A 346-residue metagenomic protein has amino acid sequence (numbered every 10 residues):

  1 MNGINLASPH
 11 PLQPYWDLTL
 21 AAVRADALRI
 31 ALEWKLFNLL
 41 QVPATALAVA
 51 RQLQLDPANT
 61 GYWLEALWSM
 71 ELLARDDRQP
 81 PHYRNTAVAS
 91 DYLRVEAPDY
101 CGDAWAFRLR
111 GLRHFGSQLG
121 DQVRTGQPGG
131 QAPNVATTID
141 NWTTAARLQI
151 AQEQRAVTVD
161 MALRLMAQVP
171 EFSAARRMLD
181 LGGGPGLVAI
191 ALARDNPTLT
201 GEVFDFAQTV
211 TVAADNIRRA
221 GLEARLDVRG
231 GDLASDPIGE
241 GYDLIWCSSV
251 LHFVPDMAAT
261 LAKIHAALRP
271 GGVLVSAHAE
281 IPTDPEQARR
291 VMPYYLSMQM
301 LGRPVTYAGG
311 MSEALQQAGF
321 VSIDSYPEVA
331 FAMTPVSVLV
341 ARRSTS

Functional and structural regions predicted by a protein language model:
L18-A22, A27-A31, G61, A66-R176: Conserved Class I S-adenosyl-L-methionine-dependent methyltransferase catalytic core
A31, L39-A48: Short capping segments at the starts of secondary-structure elements
L179, L187-A234: Class I SAM-dependent methyltransferase SAM/SAH-binding core
A234-I245: A short acidic, Gly/Pro-enriched loop at the edge of an enzyme's catalytic core that lines a small-molecule cofactor
D243-M257: A short SAM/SAH-binding and catalytic strip from SAM-dependent methyltransferases
A258-P270: A short glycine-rich, Lys/Arg-flanked "PGG" loop and its adjoining helix->strand segment in the class I
V275-A318, S322-E328: C-terminal alpha-helical "lid/dimerization" subdomain adjacent to the S-adenosyl-L-methionine
G319-S346: Core SAM-dependent methyltransferase catalytic element
